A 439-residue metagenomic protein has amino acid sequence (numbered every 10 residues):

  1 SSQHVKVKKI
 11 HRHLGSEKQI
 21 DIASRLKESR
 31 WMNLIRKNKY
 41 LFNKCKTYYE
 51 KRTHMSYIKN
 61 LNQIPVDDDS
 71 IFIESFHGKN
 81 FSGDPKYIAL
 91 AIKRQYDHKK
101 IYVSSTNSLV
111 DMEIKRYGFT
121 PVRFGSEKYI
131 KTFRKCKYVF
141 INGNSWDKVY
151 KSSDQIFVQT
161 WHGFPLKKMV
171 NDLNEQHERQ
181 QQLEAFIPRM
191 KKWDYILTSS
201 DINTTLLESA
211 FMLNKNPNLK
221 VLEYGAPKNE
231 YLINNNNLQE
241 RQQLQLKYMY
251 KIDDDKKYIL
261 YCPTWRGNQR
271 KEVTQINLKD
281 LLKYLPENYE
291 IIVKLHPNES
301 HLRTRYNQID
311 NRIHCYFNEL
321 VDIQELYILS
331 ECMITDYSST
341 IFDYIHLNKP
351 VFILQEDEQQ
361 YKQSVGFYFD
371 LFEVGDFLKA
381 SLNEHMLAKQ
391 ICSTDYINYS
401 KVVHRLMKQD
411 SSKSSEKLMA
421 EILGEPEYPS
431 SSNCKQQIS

Functional and structural regions predicted by a protein language model:
S2-E28, N237, E384-S439: C-terminal amphipathic helix plus adjacent low-complexity, charged tail appended to glycosyltransferase catalytic
K6, H11-Y129, P429, S439: N-terminal pre-catalytic "stem/leader" segment of glycosyltransferase-like enzymes
S70-N236: Active-site and donor-binding regions of nucleotide-sugar-utilizing enzymes
H77-K79, N107-V110, N144-D147, G163-L166 (+9 more regions): Short, solvent-exposed loop/turn segments at secondary-structure junctions
F81-L90, R94-Y96, V221, A226-Y306 (+2 more regions): Conserved catalytic-core segment of nucleotide-activated headgroup transferases in glycan assembly
V122-K137, P297-F342: Donor nucleotide-activated moiety binding/catalytic core segment of transferases that use nucleotide-activated donors
V139-K168, V321-V365: A donor-sugar binding/catalytic signature common to diverse glycosyltransferases and related nucleotide-sugar
D310, S339-L406: Catalytic binding pocket for nucleotide-activated donors in carbohydrate/polymer assembly enzymes
